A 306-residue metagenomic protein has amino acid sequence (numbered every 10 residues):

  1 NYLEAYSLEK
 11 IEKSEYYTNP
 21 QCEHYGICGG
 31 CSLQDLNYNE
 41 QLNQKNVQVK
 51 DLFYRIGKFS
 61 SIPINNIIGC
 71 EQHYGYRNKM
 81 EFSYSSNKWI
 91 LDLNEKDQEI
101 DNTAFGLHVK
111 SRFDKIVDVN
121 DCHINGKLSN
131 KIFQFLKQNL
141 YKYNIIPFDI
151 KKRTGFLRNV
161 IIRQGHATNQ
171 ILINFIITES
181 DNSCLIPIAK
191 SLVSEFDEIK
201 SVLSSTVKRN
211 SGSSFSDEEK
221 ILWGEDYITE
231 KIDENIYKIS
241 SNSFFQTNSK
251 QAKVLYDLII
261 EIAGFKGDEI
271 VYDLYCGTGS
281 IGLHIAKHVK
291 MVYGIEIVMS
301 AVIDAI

Functional and structural regions predicted by a protein language model:
N1: Flexible glycine-rich surface loops and low-complexity tracts that mediate binding to linear polymers
E4-Y6: N-terminal cysteine/histidine-rich coordination modules
E9-Y16, G26-I146: Extended interfacial segments that mediate partner engagement and assembly in macromolecular machines
C31, V160, V202: Residue-level signal for inorganic ion chemistry
D114-F156, E179-S204: Internal alpha/beta scaffold segment
T154-A167: Short edge beta-strands and adjacent turn/loop segments
I162, N169-T178, I236-S240: Short, aliphatic-rich beta-strand segments
S180-I306: Rossmann-like S-adenosyl-L-methionine
